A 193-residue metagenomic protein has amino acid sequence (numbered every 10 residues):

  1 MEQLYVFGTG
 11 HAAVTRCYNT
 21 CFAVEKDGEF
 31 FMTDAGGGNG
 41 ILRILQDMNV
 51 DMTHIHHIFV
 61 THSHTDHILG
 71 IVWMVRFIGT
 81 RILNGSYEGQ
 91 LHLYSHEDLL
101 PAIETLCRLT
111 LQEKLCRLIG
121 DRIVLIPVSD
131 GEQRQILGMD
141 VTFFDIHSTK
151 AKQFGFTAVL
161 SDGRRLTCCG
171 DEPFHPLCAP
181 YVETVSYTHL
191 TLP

Functional and structural regions predicted by a protein language model:
M1-C168, P173-P180: Binuclear metal-dependent hydrolase catalytic cores
V185: An anion/phosphate-binding loop that grips the pyrophosphate of nucleotide cofactors and donors
T188-P193: Conserved small/polar residues in nucleotide/adenosyl-binding loops
